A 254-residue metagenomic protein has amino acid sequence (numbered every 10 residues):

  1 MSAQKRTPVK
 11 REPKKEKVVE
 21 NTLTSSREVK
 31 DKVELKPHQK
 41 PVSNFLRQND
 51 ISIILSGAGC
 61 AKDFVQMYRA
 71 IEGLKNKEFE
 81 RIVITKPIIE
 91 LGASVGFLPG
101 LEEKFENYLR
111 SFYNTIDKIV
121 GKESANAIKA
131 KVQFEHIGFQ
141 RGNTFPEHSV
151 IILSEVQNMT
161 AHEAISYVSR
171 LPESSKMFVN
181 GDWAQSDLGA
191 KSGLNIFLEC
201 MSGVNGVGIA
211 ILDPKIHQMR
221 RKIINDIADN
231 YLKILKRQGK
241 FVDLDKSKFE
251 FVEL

Functional and structural regions predicted by a protein language model:
M1-T22: Interdomain "pre-motor" coupling segment immediately N-terminal to P-loop NTPase/helicase cores
T24-H38, D213-H217: Dynamic helix-loop-helix/coil hinge segments at AAA+ ATPase domain boundaries and subdomain interfaces
D31-D50, G57: N-terminal pre-P-loop "Q-motif" helix
I53-A127, L188-N205: Conserved P-loop
I84-T85, E135, I152-S154, K176-D182: Structural recognition of the conserved hydrophobic beta-strand(s) that form the central parallel beta-sheet of P-loop
I128-S166: Conserved RecA-like ASCE ATPase "motif II neighborhood" in helicase/translocase motors
L171-F197: Sensor-1/coupling segment of RecA-like P-loop NTPase cores
F197-L244: Conserved coupling/interface region of RecA-like P-loop/ASCE motor cores
